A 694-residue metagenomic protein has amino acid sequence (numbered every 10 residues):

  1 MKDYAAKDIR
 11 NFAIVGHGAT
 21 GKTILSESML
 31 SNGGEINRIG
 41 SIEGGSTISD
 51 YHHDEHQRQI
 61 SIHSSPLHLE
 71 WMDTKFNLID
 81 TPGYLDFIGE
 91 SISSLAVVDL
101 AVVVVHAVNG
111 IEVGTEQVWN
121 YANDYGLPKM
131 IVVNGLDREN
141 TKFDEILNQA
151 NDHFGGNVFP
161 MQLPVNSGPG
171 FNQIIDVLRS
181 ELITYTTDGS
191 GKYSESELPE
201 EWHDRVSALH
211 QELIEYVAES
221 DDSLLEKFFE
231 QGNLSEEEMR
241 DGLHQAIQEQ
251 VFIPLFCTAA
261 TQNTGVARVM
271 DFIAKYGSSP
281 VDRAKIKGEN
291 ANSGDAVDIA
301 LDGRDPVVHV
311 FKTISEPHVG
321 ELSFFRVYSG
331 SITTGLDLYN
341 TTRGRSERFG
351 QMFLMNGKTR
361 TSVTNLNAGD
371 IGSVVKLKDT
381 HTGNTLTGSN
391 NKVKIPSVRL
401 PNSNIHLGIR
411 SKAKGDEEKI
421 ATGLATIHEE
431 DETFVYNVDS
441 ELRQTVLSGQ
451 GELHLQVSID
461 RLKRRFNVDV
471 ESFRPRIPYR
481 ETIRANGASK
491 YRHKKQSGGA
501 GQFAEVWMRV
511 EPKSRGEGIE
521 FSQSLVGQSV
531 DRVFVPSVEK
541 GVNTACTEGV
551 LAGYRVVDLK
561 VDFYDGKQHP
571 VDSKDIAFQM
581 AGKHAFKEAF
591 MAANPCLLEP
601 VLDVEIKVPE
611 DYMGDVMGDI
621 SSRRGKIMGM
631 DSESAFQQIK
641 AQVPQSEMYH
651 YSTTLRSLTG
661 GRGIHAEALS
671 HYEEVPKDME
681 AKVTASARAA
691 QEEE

Functional and structural regions predicted by a protein language model:
M1-E694: Structural and coupling elements of P-loop NTPases
